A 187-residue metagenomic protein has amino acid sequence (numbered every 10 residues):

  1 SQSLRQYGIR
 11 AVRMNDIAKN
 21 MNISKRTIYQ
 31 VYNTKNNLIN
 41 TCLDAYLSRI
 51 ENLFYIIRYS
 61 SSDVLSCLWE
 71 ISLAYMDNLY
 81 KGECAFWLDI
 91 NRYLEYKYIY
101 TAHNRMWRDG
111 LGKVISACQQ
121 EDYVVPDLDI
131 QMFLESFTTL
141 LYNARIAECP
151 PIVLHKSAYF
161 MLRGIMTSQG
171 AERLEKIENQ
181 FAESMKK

Functional and structural regions predicted by a protein language model:
S1-N20: Short, amphipathic alpha-helix enriched in basic
A11, T34-I39, R49: Short amphipathic alpha-helical segment with a characteristic S/N-K-E followed by hydrophobic residues
N22-Y32: Short hydrophobic/aromatic patch on the recognition helix
T41, N52-K81, L134: Hydrophobic alpha-helical connector segments
L65-I90, T101-A102, K113, P126 (+1 more regions): Helical hydrophobic small-molecule/effector-binding pocket
W87-E95, K176-N179: Short linear capping/connector segments at secondary-structure termini
E95-Y123, Q131, E135-I146: Amphipathic alpha-helical packing segments from all-alpha helical-bundle domains
K113-E121, I146-K187: C-terminal peripheral helix-coil segments that are non-catalytic and often amphipathic
